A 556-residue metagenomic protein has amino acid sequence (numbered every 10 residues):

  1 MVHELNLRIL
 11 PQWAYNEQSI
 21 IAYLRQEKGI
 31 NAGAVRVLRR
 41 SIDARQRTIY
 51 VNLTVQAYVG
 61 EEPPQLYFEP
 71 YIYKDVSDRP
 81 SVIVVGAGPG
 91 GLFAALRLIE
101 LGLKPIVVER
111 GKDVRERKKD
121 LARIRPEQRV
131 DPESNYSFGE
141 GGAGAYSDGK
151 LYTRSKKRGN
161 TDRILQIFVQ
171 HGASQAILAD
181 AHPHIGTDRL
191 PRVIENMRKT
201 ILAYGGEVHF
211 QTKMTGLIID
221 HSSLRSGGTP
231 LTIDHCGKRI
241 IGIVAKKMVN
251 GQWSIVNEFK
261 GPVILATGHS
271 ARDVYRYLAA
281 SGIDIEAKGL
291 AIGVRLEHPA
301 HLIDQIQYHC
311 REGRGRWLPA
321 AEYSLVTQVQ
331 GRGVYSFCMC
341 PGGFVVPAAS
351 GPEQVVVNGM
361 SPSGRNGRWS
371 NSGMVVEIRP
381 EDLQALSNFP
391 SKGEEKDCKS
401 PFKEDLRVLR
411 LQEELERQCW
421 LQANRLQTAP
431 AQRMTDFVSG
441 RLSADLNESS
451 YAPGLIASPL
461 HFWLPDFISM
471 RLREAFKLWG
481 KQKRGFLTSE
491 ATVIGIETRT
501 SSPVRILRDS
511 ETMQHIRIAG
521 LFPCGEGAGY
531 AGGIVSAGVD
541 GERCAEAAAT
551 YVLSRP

Functional and structural regions predicted by a protein language model:
V2-V51, V55-Y146, K150-I167, H171-H221 (+2 more regions): Residues forming the flavin
L224-G228, T232: Short Gly/Ser/Thr- and charged-rich N-terminal loops/segments that act as flexible capping/hinge elements
